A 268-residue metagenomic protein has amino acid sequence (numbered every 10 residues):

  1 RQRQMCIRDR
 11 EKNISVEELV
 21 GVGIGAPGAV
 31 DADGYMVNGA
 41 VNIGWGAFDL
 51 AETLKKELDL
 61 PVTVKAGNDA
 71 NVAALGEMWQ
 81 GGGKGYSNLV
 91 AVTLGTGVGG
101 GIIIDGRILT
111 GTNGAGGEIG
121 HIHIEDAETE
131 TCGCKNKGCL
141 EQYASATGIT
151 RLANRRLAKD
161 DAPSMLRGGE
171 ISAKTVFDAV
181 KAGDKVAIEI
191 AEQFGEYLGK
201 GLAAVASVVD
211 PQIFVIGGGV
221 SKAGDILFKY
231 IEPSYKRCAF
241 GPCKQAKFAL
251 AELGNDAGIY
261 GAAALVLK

Functional and structural regions predicted by a protein language model:
R1-Q4, R8-G21, V30-G34, E52-V62 (+2 more regions): ATP-binding/phosphotransfer module of carbohydrate and carboxylate kinases, centering on a glycine-rich
R1-Q4, Y35-G39, I108, G114: Short glycine-rich, Thr/Ser-proximal phosphate-binding strand/loop in the N-terminal lobe of ATP-dependent enzymes
L19-G23, K65, L89-T93, G99-G101 (+1 more regions): Short glycine-aspartate micro-motif
A26, N68, I104-D105: A cytosolic small-molecule/anion-sensing beta-strand core signal
G67, L75: Generic enzyme active-site microenvironment
D69, G95, A262: Active-site glycine-centered loops adjacent to acidic/histidine catalytic or metal-binding residues that shape
G76-E77, G101-D105, L109-G111, H123-E125: Short beta-strand-to-turn element immediately C-terminal to the catalytic PLP-Schiff-base lysine in fold type I
A115-I119: Structural signature of FAD isoalloxazine-binding scaffolds in flavoprotein oxidoreductases
